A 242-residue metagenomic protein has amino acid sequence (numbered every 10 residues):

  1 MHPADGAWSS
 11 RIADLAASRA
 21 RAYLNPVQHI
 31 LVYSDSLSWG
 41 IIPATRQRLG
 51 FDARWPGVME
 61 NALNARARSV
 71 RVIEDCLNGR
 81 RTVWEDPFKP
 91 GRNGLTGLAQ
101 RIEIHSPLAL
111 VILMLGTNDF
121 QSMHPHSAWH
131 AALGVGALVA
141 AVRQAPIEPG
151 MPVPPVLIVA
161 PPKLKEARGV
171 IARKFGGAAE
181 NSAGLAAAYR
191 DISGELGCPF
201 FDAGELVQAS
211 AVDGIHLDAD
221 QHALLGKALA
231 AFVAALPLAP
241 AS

Functional and structural regions predicted by a protein language model:
A22-C76, E85, R101-H105, V111 (+2 more regions): Serine-esterase "nucleophile elbow" of acetyl-processing enzymes
L24, A65-A67, G91-S242: Alpha-helical cap/lid subdomain in secreted, periplasmic, or secretory-pathway luminal O-acyl-processing enzymes
A44-T45, W84-P87, R168-A172: Short aromatic-enriched loop/helix-cap "lid" or pocket-rim segments at secondary-structure transitions that line
N78-P90: N-terminal beta-loop-helix "entrance" segment that forms/cooperates in small-molecule cofactor or anionic ligand
